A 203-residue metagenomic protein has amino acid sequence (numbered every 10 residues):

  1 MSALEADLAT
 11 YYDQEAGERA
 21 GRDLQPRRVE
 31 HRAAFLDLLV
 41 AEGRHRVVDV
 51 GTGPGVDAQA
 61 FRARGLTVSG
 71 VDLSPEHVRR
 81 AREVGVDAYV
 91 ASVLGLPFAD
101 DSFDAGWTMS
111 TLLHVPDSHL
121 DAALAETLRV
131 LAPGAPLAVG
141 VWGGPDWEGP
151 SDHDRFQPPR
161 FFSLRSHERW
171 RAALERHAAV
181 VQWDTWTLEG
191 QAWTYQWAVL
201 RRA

Functional and structural regions predicted by a protein language model:
M1-G43, P145: Conserved class I S-adenosyl-L-methionine
V48, P54-G95: Class I SAM-dependent methyltransferase SAM/SAH-binding core
L94-G106: A short acidic, Gly/Pro-enriched loop at the edge of an enzyme's catalytic core that lines a small-molecule cofactor
A105-H119: A short SAM/SAH-binding and catalytic strip from SAM-dependent methyltransferases
D121-P133: A short glycine-rich, Lys/Arg-flanked "PGG" loop and its adjoining helix->strand segment in the class I
A138-R165: Conserved class I S-adenosyl-L-methionine
F161-H177: Short alpha-helix
A179-G190: Conserved S-adenosyl-L-methionine
